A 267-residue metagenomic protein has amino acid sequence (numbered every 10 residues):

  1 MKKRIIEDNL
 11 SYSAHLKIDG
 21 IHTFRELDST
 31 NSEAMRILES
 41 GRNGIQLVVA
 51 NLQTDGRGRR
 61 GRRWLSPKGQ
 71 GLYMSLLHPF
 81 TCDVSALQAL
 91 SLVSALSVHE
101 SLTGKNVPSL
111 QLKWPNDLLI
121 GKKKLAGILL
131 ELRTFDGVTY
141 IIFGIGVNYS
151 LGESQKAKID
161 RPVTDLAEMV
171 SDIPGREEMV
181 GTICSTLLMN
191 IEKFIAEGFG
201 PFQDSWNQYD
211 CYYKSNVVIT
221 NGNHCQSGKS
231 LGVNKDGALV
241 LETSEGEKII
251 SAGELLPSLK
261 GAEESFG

Functional and structural regions predicted by a protein language model:
M1-G104, P174, S265-G267: N-terminal lobe of the biotin/lipoate ligase/transferase fold
M1-K2, K17, L92-L110, I120-G267: Long, positively charged amphipathic alpha-helical accessory segments at protein N-termini or as interdomain linkers
R25, L112-W114: Short loop/edge segments at beta-strand edges and connector loops that shape dinucleotide/nucleotide cofactor-binding
D117: Conserved active-site carboxylates
